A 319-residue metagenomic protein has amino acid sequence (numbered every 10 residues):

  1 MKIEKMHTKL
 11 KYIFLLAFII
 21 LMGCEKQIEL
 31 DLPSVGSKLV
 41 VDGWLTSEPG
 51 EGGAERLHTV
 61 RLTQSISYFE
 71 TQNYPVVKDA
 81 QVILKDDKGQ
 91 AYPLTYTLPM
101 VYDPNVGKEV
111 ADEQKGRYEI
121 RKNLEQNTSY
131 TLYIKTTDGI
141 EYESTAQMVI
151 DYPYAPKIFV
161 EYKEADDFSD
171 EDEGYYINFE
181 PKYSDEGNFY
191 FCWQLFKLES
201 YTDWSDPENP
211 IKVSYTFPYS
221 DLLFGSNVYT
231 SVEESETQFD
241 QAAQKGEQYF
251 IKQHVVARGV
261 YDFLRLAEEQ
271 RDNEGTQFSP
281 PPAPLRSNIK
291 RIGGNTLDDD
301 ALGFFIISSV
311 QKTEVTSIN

Functional and structural regions predicted by a protein language model:
M1-T8: N-terminal secretory signal peptides that target proteins for export/translocation
T8-L15: Sec-dependent signal peptide recognition, specifically the positively charged N-region followed immediately by
L21-G23: C-terminal motif of bacterial Sec signal peptides marking the signal peptidase cleavage site
E25-N319: A sequence/structural signal for flexible, mid-protein segments enriched in small/helix-disrupting residues
